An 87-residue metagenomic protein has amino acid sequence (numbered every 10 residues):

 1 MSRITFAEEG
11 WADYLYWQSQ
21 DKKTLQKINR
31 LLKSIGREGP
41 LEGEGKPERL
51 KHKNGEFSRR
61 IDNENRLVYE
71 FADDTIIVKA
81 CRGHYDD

Functional and structural regions predicted by a protein language model:
M1-I4, E9-L25, E44, F57-R66 (+1 more regions): Enriched for short, Lys/Arg-rich terminal
A12, R30-K33: Generic recognition of well-ordered alpha-helical segments within structured catalytic/regulatory domains
K33-I61: A short, surface-exposed loop/turn module that caps and links secondary-structure elements
